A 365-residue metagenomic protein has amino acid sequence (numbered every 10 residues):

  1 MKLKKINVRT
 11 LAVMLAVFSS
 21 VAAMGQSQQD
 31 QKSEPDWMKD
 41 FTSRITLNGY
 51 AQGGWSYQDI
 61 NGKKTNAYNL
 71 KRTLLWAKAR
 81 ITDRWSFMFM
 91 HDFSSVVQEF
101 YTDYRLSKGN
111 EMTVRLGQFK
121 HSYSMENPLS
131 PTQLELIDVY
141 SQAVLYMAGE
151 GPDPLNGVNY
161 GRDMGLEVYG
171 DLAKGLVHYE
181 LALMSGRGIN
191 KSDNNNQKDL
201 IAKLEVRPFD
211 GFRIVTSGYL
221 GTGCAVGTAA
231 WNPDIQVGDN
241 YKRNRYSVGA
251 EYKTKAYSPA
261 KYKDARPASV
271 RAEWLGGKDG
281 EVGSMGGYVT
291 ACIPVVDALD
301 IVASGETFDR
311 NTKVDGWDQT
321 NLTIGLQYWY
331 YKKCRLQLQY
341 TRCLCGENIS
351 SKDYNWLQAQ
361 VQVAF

Functional and structural regions predicted by a protein language model:
M1-Q52, D103, F365: N-terminal periplasmic/intermembrane-space "pro-region" immediately following the signal or transit peptide
E34-G186, N196-I201, E205-T216, L220 (+3 more regions): Outer membrane beta-barrel
F41, A67, V158, N194-N196 (+3 more regions): A generic structural micro-feature
D59-K63, T82, M88, F100-S107 (+3 more regions): Outer-membrane beta-barrel pore domains
L155, K191, V237: Charge-dense, low-complexity intrinsically disordered segments
A182-K191, V226-D234: Active-site-proximal beta-alpha loop/turn segments in soluble metabolic enzymes
S192-D193, K261: Short histidine-centered beta-strand/loop micro-motifs that create catalytic or ligand/metal-coordination sites
